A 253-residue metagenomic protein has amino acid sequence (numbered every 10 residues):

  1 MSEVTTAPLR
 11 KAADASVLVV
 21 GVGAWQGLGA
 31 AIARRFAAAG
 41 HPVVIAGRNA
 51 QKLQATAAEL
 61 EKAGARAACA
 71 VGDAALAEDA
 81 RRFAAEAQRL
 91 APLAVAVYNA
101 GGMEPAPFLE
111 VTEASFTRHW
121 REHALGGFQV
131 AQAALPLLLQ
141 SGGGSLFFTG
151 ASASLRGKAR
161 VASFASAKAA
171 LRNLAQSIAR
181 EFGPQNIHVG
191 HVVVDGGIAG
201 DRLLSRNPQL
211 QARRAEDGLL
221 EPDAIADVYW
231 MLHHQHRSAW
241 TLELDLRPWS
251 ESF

Functional and structural regions predicted by a protein language model:
P8-V44: Canonical Rossmann dinucleotide-binding motif of NAD(H)/NADP(H)-dependent dehydrogenases/reductases, specifically
A13-A15, A65-R66, P92-A94, P107 (+2 more regions): Active-site loop of short-chain dehydrogenase/reductase
G21-G23, S145-A170, A175-Q176, R180-G183 (+1 more regions): Catalytic loop of short-chain dehydrogenase/reductase
H41-A55: Conserved glycine-rich Rossmann-like NAD(P)H-binding loop of the short-chain dehydrogenase/reductase
K62-A77: Rossmann-fold cofactor-recognition segment
G102, L109-F128, F147, L171: Catalytic Tyr-X3-Lys loop
E122-Q140: Amphipathic alpha-helical dimer-interface segment in Rossmann-like NAD(P)H-dependent oxidoreductases
P184-G196, P208-F253: C-terminal helical subdomain
